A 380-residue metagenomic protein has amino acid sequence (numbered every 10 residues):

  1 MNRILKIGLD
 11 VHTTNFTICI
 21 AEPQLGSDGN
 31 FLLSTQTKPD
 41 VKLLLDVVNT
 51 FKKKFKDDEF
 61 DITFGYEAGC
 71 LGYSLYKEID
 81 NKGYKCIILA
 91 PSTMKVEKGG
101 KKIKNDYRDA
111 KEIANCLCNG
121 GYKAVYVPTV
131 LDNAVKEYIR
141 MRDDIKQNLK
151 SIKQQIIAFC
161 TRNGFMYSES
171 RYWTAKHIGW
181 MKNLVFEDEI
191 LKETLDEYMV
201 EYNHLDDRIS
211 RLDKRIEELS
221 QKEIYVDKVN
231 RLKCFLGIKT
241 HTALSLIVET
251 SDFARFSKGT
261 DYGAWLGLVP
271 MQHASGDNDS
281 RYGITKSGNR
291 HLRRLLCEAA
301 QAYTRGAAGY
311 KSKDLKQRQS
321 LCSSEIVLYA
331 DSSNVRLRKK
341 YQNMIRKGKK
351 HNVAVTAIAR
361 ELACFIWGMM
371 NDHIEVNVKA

Functional and structural regions predicted by a protein language model:
N2-P23, I113: Gly/Thr-rich phosphate-binding beta-strand-loop-beta motif of the actin/hexokinase/Hsp70
L25-D58: Nucleic-acid-processing active sites and adjacent nucleic-acid-binding tracks, predominantly divalent metal-dependent
F60-G69: Short glycine-rich phosphate-binding loop at a beta-alpha junction
I87-A124, W180, N278-K286: Short alpha-helix plus adjacent loop in nuclease-associated cores
A114-E137, H177-E189: A short, charged helix-loop
D143-R231: Glycine-rich, often acidic, oxyanion-interacting loops/wings at catalytic, nucleic-acid, or phospho-protein interfaces
A264-A380: A basic, often C-terminal nucleic-acid-binding module that engages the phosphate backbone, implemented in DNA
